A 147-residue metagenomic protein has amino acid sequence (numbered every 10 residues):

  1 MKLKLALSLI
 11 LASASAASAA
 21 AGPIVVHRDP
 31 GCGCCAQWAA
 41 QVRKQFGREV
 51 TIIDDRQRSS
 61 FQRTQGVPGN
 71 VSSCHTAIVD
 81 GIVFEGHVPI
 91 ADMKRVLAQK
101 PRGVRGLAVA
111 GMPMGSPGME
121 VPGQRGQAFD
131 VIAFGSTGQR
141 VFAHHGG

Functional and structural regions predicted by a protein language model:
M1-L7: Bacterial N-terminal signal peptides that target proteins for export
I10-A20: Hydrophobic h-region of N-terminal signal peptides that target proteins for export in Gram-negative bacteria
A19-K44: Local sequence-structure signature of Cys/Sec-based thiol-disulfide redox active-site neighborhoods
G31, R56, M112-M114: Short beta->alpha connector loops
A36-G86: N-terminal, post-signal-peptide region of Sec/Tat-exported proteins
T64, N70-G147: Thiol/selenol-based redox catalytic cores and closely related redox-interacting motifs
